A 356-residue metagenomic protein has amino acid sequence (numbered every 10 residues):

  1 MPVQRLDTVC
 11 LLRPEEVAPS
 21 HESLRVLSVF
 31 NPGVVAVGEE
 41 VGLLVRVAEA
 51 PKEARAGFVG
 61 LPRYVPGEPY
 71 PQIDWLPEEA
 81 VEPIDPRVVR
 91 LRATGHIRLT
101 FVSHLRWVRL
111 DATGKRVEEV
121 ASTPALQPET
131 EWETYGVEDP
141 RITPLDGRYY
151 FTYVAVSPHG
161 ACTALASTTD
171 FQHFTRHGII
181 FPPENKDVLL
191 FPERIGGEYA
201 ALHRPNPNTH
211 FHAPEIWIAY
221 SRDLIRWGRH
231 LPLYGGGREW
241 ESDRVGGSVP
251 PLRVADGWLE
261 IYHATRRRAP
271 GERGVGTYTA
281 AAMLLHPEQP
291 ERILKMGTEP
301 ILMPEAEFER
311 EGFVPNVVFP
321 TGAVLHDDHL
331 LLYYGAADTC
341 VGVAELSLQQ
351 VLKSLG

Functional and structural regions predicted by a protein language model:
M1-L27, N31-Y135, T143-L189, E193-D243 (+2 more regions): Beta-rich carbohydrate-recognition and catalytic domains
E138, V188, V249, F319-T321: Structural signature of WD-repeat beta-propeller blades
F308-R310, V318-G322: Short glycine-rich, acidic/polar surface loops and turns
